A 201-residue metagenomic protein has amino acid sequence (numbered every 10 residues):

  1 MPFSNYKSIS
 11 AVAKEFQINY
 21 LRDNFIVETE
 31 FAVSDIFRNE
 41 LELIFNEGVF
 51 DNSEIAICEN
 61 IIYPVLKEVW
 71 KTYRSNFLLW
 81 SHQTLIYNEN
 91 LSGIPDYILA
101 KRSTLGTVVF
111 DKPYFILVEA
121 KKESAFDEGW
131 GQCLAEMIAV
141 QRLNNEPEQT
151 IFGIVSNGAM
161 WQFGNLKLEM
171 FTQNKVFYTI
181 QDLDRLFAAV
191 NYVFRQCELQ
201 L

Functional and structural regions predicted by a protein language model:
P2-F3, F16-L21, T29-T150, Q162-L201: A short, conserved, highly charged catalytic patch centered on acidic carboxylates
F25: The feature marks a conserved, polyanion-engaging helical scaffold used by nucleic-acid processing enzymes and innate
F152-M160: An amphipathic alpha-helical core segment
